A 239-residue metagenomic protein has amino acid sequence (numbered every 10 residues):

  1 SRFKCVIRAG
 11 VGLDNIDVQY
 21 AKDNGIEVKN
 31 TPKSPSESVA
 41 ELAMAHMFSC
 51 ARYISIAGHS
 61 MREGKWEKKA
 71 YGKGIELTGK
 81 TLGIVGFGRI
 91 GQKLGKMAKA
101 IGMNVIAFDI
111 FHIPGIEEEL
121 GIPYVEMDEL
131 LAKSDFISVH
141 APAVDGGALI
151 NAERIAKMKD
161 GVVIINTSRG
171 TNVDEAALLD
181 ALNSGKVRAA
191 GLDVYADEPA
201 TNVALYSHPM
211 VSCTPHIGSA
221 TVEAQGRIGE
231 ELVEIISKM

Functional and structural regions predicted by a protein language model:
S1-K29, A132, N151-E153: An N-terminal-biased, well-structured beta-alpha scaffold segment characteristic of Rossmann-like dinucleotide-binding
R2-C5, N24-E27, M103, D160-V162 (+1 more regions): A short helix->loop->beta-strand "cap" motif at the edges of active sites that frequently abuts
F3, T78-T81, A152, G161: Phosphate-coordination loops involved in phosphoryl transfer and adenosine-cofactor binding
K22-D23, E27-L42, I56, E67 (+1 more regions): C-terminal helix-to-coil terminal segments
N24, P32-T81, K96: Phosphate-binding beta-alpha-beta segment of Rossmann-like dinucleotide-binding domains, i.e., the NAD(P)
F87-G88: Glycine-rich Rossmann-fold phosphate-binding loop(s) that bind the pyrophosphate of adenine dinucleotide cofactors
G91-Q92: N-terminal Rossmann-fold NAD(P) dinucleotide-binding loop
I110-A204, A220: Rossmann-like adenosine-cofactor binding region
